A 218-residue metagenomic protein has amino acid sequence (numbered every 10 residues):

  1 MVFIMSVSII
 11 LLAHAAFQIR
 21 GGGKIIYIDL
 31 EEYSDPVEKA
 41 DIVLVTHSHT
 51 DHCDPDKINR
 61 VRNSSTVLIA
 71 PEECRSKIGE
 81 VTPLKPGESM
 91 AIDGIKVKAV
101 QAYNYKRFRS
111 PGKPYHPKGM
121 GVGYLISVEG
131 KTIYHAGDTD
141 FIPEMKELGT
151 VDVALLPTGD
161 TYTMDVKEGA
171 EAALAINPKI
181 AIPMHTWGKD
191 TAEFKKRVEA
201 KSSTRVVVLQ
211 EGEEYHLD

Functional and structural regions predicted by a protein language model:
V2-E38, V81-G149, M164, Q210-D218: Core dinuclear metal-dependent hydrolase active-site scaffold
I9-I10, T82-M90, K118, A170 (+1 more regions): Binuclear metal-ion centers of metallo-dependent hydrolases, dominated by the metallo-beta-lactamase
I19, H47, V97, D138 (+3 more regions): Divalent metal-coordination and catalytic microenvironments
E31-K77, T150-L155: Active-site metal-binding motif and surrounding structural segment of the metallo-beta-lactamase
H49, C74, Y103, D140 (+2 more regions): Catalytic metal-binding/acid-base residues of hydrolase active sites
D56-V61, P83, E144-E147, E168-A172 (+1 more regions): A short acidic, amphipathic alpha-helical/loop segment
R62-V67, K131-I133, K179-I180: Short active-site oxyanion
E147, V153-A175: Active-site-proximal segments of metal-dependent phosphoesterases and phosphodiesterases across multiple
